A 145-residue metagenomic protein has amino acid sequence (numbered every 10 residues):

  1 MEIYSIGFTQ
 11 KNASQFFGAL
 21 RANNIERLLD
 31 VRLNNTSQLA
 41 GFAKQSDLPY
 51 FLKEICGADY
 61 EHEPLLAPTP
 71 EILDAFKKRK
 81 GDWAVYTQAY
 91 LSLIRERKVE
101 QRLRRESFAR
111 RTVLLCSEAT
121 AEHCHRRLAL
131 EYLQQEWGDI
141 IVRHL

Functional and structural regions predicted by a protein language model:
M1-L145: Residues lining hydrophobic/aromatic ligand-binding pockets adjacent to catalytic sites
